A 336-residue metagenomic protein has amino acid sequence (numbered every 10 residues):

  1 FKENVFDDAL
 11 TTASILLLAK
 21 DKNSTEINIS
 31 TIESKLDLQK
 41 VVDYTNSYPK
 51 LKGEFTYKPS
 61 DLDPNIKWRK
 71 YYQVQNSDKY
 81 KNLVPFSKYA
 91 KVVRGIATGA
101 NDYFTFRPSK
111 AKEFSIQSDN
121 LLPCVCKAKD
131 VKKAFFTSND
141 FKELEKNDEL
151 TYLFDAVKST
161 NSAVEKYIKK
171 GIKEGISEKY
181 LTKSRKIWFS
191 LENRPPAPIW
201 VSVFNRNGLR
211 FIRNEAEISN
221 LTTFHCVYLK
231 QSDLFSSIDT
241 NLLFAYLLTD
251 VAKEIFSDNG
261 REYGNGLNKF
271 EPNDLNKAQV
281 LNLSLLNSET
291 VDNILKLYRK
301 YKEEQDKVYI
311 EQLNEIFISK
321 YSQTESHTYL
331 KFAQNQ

Functional and structural regions predicted by a protein language model:
F1-N101: Signature of N6-adenine DNA methyltransferases within the class I
F1-N4, E26-D37, S60-D63, L209-L221 (+2 more regions): Short, surface-exposed, charge-dense and proline/glycine-enriched linear segments
T11-D21, Y44-F55, Y228-S232, V291 (+1 more regions): Short secondary-structure transition/capping segments
E26-V42, S60-W68, F244-A252, R261-G266 (+1 more regions): Short flexible/disordered coil segments
V74-K296, K307-I310: Polybasic, glycine- and aromatic-enriched phosphate-binding surface used to engage nucleic acids
T249, L285-Q336: Amphipathic alpha-helical coiled-coil/heptad-repeat segments
